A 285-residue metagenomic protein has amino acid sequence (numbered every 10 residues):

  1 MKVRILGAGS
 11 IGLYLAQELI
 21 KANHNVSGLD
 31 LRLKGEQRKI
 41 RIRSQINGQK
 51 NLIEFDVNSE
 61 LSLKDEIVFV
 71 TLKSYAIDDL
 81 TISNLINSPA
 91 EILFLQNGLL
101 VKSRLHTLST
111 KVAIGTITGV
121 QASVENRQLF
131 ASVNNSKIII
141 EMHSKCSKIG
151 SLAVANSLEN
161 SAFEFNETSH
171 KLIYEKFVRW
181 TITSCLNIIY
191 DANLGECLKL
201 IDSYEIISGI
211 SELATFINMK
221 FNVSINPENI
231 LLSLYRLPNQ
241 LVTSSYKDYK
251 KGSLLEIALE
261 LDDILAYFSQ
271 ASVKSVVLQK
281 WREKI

Functional and structural regions predicted by a protein language model:
M1-L52, A153-S157: NAD(P)+-binding Rossmann beta1-loop-alpha1 motif at the extreme N-terminus of oxidoreductases
V3, H24-S27, I92, V112-A113 (+1 more regions): Hydrophobic anchor at the start of a short beta-strand that flanks the dinucleotide cofactor-binding loop
R43-N47, F130-N134, S184: Short, hinge-like loop/turn segments at secondary-structure boundaries
I46-L129: Rossmann-like NAD(P)(H) cofactor-binding subdomain of soluble oxidoreductases
L95-E175: Rossmann-fold dinucleotide-binding core
Q128-I139, D191-L200, V242-K251: Helix-loop-beta segment of a Rossmann-like dinucleotide-binding subdomain
L172-A214: Active-site-proximal catalytic alpha-helix in oxidoreductases
S211-I285: NAD(P)-dependent Rossmann-like dehydrogenase/reductase catalytic/cofactor-binding core
